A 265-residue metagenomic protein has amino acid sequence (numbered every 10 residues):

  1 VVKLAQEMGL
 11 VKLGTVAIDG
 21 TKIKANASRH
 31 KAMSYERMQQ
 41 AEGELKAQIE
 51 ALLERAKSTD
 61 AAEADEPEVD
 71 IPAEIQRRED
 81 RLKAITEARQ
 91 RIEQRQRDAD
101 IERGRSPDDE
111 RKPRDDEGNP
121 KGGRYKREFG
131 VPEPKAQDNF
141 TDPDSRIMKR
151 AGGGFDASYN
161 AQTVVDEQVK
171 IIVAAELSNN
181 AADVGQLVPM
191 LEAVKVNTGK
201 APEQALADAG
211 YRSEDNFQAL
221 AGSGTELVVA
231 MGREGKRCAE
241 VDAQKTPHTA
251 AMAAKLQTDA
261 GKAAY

Functional and structural regions predicted by a protein language model:
V1-Y265: Anion-binding and metal-coordination hotspots
